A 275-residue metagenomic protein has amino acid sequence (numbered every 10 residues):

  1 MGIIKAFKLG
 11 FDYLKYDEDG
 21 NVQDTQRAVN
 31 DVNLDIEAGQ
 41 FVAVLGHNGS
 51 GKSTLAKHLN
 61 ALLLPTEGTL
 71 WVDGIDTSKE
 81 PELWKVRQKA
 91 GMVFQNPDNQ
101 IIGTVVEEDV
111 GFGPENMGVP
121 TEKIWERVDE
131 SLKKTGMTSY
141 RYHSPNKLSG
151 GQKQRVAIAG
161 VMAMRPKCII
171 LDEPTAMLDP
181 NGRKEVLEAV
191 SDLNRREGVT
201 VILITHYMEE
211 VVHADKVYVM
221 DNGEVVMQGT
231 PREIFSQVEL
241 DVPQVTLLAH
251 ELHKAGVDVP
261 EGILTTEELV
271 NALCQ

Functional and structural regions predicted by a protein language model:
L45-H47: The feature captures the beta-strand-to-loop junction immediately N-terminal to the Walker
N60: Helix-to-loop junction immediately C-terminal to a conserved catalytic motif
G68-S78, V86: Conserved ABC transporter NBD signature motif
E122-Y140: Conserved ABC ATPase "signature" region
S144-L148, Q152: Conserved ABC ATPase signature
I169-D172: Catalytic Walker B motif of ABC-type/P-loop ATPase nucleotide-binding domains
R232, S236-Q275: ABC ATPase nucleotide-binding domains
